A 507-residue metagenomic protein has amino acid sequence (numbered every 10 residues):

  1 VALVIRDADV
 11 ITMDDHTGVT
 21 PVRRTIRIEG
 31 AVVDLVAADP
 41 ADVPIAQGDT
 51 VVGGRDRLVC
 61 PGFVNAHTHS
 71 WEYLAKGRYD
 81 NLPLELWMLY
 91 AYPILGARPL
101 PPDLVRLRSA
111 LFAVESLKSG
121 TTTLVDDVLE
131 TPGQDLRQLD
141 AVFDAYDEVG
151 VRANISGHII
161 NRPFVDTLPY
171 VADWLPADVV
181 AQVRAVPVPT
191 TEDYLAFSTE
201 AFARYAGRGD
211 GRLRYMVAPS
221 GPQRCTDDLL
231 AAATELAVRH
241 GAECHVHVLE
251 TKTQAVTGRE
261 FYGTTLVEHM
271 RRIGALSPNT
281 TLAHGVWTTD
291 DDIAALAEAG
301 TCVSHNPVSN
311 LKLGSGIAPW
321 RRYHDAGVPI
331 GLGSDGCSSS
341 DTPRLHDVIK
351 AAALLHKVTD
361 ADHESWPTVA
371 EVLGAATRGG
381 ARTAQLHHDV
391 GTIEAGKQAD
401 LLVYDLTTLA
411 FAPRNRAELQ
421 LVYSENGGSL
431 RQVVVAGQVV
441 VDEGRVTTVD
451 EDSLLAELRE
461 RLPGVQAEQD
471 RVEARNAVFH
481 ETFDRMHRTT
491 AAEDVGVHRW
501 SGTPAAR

Functional and structural regions predicted by a protein language model:
V1-A46, R57-L58: N-terminal metal-binding scaffold of metallo-dependent hydrolase/deaminase domains
L3-R6, V43-W87, A110, L117-K118 (+2 more regions): Replace "His-x-His-based motif
D14, Q398-L455: C-terminal cap of metal-dependent C-N hydrolases
L74-V105, R162-V188, K252-S277, A299-C302 (+1 more regions): Active-site gating loops and adjacent loop-to-helix segments of metal-dependent hydrolytic enzymes
K76-D127, P132-R152, Y194-D210, R459-A467: Alpha-helical scaffold segments that flank or form the walls of functional sites
D135-G285: Metal-coordinating catalytic core of metallo-dependent amide/deamination hydrolases
R272-N279, R321-T408, S424: His/Asp/Glu-enriched, well-ordered alpha-helical/loop segment that forms or immediately abuts the divalent-metal
D452-A456, E460, E473-R507: C-terminal regulatory/interaction regions
